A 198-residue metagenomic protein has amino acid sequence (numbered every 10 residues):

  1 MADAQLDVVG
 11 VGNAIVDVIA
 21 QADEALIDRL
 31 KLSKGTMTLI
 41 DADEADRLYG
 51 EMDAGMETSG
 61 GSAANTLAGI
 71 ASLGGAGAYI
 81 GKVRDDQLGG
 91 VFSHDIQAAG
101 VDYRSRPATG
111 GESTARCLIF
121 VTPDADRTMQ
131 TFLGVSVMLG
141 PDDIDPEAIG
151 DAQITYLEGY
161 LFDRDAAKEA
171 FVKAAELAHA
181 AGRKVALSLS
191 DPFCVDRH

Functional and structural regions predicted by a protein language model:
M1-I80, G90-V91: Glycine-rich phosphate/adenosyl-contacting loop at the front of the ribokinase-like
V11-N13, K82-D85, A108, V121-P123 (+2 more regions): Cofactor-binding loop segments of dinucleotide-utilizing enzymes, especially the Rossmann-like FAD- and NAD(P)+-binding
A71, Q97, E176-A180: Anion (oxyanion) recognition and catalysis
G77, Y103, V185-A186: Hydrophobic beta-strand scaffold residues
D95-E112: A glycine-rich helix N-cap at a beta->alpha junction
R104-A108, I119-K168: Conserved phosphate-binding/catalytic loop of the ribokinase/pfkB sugar-kinase fold
I154-H198: Conserved beta-alpha-beta core of the PfkB/ribokinase-like small-molecule kinase fold
